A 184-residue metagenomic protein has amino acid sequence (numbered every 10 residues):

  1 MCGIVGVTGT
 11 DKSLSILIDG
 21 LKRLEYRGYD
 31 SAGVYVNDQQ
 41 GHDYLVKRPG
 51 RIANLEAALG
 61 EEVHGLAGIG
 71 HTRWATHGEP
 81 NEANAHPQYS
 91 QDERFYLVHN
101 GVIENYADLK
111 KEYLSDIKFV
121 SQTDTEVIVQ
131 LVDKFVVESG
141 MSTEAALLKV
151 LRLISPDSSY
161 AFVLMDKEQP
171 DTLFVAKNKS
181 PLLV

Functional and structural regions predicted by a protein language model:
M1-V184: Conserved short alpha-helical segments that host acidic/polar catalytic motifs at enzyme active sites
